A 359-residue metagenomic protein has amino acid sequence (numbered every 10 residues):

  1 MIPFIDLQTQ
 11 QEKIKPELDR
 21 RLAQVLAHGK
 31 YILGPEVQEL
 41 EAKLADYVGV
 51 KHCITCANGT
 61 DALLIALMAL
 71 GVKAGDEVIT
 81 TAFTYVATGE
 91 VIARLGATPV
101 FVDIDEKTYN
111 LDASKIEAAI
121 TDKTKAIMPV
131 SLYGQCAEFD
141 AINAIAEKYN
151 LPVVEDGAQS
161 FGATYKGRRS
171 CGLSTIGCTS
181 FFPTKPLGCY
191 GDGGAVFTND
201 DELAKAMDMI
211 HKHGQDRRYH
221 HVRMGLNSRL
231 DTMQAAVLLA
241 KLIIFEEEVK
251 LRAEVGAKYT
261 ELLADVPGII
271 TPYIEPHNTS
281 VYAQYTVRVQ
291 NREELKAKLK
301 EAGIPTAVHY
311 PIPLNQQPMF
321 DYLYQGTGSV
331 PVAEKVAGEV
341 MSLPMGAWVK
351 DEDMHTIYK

Functional and structural regions predicted by a protein language model:
M1-K30, P35, P344: N-terminal "arm"/small-domain region of PLP-dependent enzymes with the aminotransferase-like
R20, V37-K43, Y47-K51, S114 (+5 more regions): PLP-dependent aminotransferase class I/II
G29-E77, V91-L95, V100-D103, R168: Phosphate-binding glycine-rich loop
I54, I79, V100, P152-V154 (+3 more regions): Structural detector of well-ordered beta-strand residues that form the stable sheet scaffold of enzyme domains
T55, T80, F101, V196 (+1 more regions): Conserved SAM-binding loop
M68-G157, T164: PLP-dependent aminotransferase-like
V91-I92, I145, R169, P186 (+1 more regions): Hydrophobic/aromatic ligand-binding patch that stacks against planar heteroaromatic rings of cofactors or nucleotides
E155-Y190, R218-V222: Conserved active-site segment immediately N-terminal to the catalytic lysine that forms the internal aldimine
